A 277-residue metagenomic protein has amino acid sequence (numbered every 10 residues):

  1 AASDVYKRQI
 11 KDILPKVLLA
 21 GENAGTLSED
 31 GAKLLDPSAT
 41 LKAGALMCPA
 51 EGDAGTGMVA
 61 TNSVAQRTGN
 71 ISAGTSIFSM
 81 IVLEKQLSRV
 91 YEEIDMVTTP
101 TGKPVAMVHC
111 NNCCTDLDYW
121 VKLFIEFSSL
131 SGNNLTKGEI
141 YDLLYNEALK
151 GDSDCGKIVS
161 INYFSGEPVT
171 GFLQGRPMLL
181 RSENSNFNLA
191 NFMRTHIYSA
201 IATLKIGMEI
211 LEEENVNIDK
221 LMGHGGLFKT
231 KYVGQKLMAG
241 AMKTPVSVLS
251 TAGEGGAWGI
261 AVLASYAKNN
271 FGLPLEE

Functional and structural regions predicted by a protein language model:
S3, K7-K11, L18-M222, L227-E277: Active-site core segments that coordinate phosphate-bearing ligands/cofactors across diverse enzyme families
